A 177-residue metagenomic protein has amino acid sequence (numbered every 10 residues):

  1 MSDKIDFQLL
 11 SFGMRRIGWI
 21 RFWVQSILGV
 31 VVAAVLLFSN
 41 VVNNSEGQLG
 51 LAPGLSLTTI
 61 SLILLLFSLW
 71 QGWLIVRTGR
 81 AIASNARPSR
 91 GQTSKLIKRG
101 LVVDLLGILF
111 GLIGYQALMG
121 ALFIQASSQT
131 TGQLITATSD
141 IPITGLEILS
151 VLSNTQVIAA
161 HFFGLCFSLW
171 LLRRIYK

Functional and structural regions predicted by a protein language model:
M1-V41, G47-L51: Cytosolic-side membrane-entry/anchor segment at the start of a transmembrane helix
F7, V76-A83, M119-L122, C166-K177: Cytosolic juxtamembrane helix at the C-terminal end of the final transmembrane segment
M14-R21, T93-L109: Loop-to-transmembrane boundary segments
V31-A33, L106-Q129: Alpha-helical transmembrane segments and their membrane-interface junctions in multi-pass membrane proteins
G47, L51-V76: Hydrophobic alpha-helical membrane-embedded segments
L69-R90: Membrane-helix interface/capping segments
Q125-L152: Short, membrane-exposed interhelical loops at transmembrane-helix boundaries
T144-K177: A hydrophobic membrane-anchoring alpha-helix module
